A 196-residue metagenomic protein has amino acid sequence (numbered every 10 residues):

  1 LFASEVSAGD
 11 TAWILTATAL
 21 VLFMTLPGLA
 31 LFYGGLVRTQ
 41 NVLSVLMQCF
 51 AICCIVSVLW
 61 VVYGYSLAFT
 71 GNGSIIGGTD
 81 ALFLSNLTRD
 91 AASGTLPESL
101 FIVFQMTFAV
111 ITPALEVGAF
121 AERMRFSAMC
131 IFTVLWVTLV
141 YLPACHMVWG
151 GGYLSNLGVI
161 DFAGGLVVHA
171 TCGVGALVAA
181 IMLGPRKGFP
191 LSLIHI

Functional and structural regions predicted by a protein language model:
F2-A180, G184-P190: Metal/cofactor- and membrane transport-associated sequence elements
I194-I196: Conserved small/polar residues in nucleotide/adenosyl-binding loops
